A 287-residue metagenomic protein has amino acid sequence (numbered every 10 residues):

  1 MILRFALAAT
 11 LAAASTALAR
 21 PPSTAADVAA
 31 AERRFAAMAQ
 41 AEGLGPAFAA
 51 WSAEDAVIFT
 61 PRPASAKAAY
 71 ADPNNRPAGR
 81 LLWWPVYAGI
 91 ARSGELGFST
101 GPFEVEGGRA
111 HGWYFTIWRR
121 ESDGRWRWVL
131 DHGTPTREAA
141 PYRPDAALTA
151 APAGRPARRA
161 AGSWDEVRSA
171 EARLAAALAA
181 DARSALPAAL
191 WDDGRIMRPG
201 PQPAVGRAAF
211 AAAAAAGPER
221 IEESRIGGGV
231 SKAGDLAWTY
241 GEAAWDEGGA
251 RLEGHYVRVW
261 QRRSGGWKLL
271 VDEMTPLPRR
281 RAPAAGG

Functional and structural regions predicted by a protein language model:
M1-A8: Sec-dependent signal peptide recognition, specifically the positively charged N-region followed immediately by
A8-A19: Hydrophobic h-region of N-terminal signal peptides that target proteins for export in Gram-negative bacteria
L18-P46, A50, P135-S184, A188 (+1 more regions): Short, low-complexity N-terminal intrinsically disordered segments enriched in polar/charged residues
S23, G200-R207, A214-G287: C-terminal functional regions that serve as terminal interaction/effector modules
F35, W83-W84, L96-T100, W113-W118 (+6 more regions): Short, structured motif recognition centered on aromatic/hydrophobic residues
A41-R62, K67-A68, A180-P199, A204-A208: Short, well-ordered alpha-helical segments enriched in acidic and aromatic residues
R62, A71-H111, A211-E253: Surface-exposed, charged secondary-structure patches
H111-A147, H255-R280: Short beta-strand edge/turn micro-motifs at domain boundaries
